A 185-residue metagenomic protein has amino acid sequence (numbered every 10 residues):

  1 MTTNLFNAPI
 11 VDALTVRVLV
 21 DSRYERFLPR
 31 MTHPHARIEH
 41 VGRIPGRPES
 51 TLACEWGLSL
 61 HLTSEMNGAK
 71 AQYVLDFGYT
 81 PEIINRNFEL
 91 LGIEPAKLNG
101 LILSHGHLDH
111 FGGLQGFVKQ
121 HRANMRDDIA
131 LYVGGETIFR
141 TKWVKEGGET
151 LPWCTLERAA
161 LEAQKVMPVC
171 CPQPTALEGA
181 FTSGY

Functional and structural regions predicted by a protein language model:
M1-K70, F181: Zn-dependent metallo-beta-lactamase
P29-R30, L114, K142-E146: Short acidic, glycine/serine/threonine-rich loops at helix termini
E49-W56, S64-G100, Q115-G116, A123-N124: Pre-active-site segment of Zn-dependent metallo-hydrolases
L62, D76, F88, H105 (+2 more regions): Divalent metal-coordination and catalytic microenvironments
L98-D109: Metallo-beta-lactamase
I102, D128-F139: Short internal beta-strands
D109-Q115: Active-site histidine-anchored catalytic micro-motif
E136-Y185: Metallo-beta-lactamase
